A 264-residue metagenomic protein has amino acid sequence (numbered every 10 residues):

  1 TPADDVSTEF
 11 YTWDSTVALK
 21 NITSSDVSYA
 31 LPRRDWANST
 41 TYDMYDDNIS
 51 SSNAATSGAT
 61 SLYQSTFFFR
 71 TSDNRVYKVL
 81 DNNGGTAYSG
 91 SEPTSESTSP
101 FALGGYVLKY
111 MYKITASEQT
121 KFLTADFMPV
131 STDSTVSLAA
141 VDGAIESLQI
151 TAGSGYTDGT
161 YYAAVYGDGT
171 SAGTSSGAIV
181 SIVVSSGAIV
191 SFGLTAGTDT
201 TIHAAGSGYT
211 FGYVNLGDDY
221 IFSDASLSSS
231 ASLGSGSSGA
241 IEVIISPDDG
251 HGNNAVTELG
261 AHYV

Functional and structural regions predicted by a protein language model:
T1-A140, I244: Tryptophan-rich substrate-binding surfaces of secreted polymer-degrading and adhesive proteins
G104, L108-V264: Conserved, function-critical positions that sit in or immediately flank catalytic and ligand-binding motifs
